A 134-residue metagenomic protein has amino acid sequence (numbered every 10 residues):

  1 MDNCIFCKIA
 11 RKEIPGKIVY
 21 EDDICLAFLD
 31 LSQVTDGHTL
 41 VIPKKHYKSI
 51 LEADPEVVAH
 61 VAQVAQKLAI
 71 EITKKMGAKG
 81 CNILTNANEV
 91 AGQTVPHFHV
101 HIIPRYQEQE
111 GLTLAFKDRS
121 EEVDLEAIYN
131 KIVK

Functional and structural regions predicted by a protein language model:
M1-K134: HIT superfamily nucleotide-processing domains
